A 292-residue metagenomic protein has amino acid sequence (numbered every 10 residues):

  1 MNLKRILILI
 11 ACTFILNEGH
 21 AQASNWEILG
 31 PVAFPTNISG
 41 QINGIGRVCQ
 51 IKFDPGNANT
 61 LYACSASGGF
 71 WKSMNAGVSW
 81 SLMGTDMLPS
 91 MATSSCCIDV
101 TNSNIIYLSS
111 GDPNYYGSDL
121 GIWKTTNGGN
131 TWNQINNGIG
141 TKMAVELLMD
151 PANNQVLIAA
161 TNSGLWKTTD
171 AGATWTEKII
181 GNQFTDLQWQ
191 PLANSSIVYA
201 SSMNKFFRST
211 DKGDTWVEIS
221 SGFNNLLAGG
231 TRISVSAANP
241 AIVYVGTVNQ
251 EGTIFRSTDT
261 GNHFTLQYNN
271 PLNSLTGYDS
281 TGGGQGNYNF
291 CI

Functional and structural regions predicted by a protein language model:
N2-K4, I10-C12, A21-I292: Extracellular glycan-interacting surfaces
L16-E18: N-terminal signal peptide c-region/cleavage motif recognized by signal peptidases
